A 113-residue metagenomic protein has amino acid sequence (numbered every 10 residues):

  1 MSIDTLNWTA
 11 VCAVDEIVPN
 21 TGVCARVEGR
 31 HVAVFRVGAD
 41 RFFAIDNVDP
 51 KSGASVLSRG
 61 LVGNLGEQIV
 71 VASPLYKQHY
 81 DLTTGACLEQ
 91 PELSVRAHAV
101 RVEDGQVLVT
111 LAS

Functional and structural regions predicted by a protein language model:
S2-T5, G105: Short, intrinsically disordered terminal segments enriched in charged and Pro/Gly residues
D4-N7, S94-V95: Short coil-to-beta-strand transition motifs
N7-V14: Short amphipathic
I17-T21: Solvent-exposed, conformationally flexible loop/turn segments
G22-S113: Rieske [2Fe-2S] iron-sulfur-binding domain
